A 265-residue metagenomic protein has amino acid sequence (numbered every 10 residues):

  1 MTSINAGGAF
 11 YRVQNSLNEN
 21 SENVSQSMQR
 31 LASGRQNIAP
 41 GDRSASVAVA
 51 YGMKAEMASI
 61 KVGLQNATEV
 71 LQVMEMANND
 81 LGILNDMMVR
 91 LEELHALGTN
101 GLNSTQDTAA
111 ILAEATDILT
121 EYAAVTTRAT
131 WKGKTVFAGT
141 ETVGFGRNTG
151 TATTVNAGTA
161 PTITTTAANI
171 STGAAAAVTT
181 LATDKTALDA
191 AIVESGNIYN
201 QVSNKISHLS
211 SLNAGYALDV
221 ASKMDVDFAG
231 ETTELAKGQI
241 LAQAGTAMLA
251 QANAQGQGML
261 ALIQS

Functional and structural regions predicted by a protein language model:
M1-N18, E22, Q36-N213, A221-V226 (+2 more regions): Amphipathic alpha-helical coiled-coil/heptad-repeat segments
Q26: Glycine-rich phosphate/adenosyl-contacting loop at the front of the ribokinase-like
